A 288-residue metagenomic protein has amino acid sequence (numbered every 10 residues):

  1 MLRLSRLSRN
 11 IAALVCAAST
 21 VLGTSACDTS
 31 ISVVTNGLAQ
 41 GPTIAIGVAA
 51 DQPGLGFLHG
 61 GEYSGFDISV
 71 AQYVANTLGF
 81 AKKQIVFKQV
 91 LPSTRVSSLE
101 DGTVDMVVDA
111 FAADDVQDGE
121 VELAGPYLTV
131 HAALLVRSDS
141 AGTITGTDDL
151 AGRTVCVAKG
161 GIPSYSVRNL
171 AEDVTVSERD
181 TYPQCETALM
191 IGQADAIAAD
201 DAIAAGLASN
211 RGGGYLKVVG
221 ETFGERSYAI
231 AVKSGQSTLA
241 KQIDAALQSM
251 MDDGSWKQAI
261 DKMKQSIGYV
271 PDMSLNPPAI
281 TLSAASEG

Functional and structural regions predicted by a protein language model:
L22-A26: C-terminal motif of bacterial Sec signal peptides marking the signal peptidase cleavage site
D28, I68-L78, S138-S140, G161 (+1 more regions): Extended ligand-binding regions for polar small-molecule ligands
V33-V107: Extracytoplasmic small-molecule ligand-binding "clamshell" domains of the periplasmic binding protein/Venus flytrap
V48-G54, Y63-L78, A112, H131-E186 (+2 more regions): Bilobed "Venus flytrap"/periplasmic-binding protein-like clamshell domains and structurally analogous long
A50, L128-V136, A205-L247, S266-G288: Periplasmic-binding protein-like
I85-D149: Acidic, polar ligand-binding/catalytic clefts
I85-S97, G142, S177-T187, I191 (+1 more regions): Short helix-initiation/N-cap motifs at beta->coil->alpha
T94, A110-G119, S166-N169, M190-I191 (+1 more regions): A ligand-binding cleft/hinge motif common to bilobed small-molecule-binding domains
